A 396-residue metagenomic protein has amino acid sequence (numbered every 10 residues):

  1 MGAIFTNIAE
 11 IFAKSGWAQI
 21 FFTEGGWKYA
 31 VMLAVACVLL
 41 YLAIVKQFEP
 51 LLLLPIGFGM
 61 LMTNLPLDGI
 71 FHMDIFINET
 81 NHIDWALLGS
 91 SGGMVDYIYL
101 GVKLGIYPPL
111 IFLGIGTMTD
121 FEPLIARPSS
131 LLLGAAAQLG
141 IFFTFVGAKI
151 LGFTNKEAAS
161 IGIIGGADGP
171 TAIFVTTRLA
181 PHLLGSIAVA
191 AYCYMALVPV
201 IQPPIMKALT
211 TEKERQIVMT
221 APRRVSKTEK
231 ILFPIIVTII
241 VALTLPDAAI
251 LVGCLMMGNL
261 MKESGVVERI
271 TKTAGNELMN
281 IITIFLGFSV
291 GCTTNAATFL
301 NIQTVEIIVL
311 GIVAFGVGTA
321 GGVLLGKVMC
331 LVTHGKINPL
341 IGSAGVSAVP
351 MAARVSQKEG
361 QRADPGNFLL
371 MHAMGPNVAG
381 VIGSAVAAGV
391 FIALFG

Functional and structural regions predicted by a protein language model:
M1-I77, S90: N-terminal alpha-helical transmembrane segments of multi-pass membrane transport and channel/translocase proteins
I20-M32, I83, D96-I111, N155-G165 (+4 more regions): Structural signature of hydrophobic alpha-helical transmembrane segments
L39, Y99-I125, G258-M261, M279-N301: Hydrophobic transmembrane alpha-helices of secondary-active transporters and Na+-translocating membrane complexes
L104, F112-M118, L133-F143, G147 (+3 more regions): Alpha-helical membrane segments and immediately flanking helix-loop junctions that form or couple to the substrate/ion
P123-F145, N295-G322, A373-N377: Entry/N-cap segments of selected transmembrane alpha helices and their immediately preceding amphipathic helices
H182-V200, L310-G318, I341-A344: Alpha-helical transmembrane segments
C193-V266: Membrane-embedded hairpin module used as a gating/binding unit in multi-pass transport and secretion proteins
T238-G322: Transmembrane helical segments that form the transport core of multi-pass membrane transport proteins
